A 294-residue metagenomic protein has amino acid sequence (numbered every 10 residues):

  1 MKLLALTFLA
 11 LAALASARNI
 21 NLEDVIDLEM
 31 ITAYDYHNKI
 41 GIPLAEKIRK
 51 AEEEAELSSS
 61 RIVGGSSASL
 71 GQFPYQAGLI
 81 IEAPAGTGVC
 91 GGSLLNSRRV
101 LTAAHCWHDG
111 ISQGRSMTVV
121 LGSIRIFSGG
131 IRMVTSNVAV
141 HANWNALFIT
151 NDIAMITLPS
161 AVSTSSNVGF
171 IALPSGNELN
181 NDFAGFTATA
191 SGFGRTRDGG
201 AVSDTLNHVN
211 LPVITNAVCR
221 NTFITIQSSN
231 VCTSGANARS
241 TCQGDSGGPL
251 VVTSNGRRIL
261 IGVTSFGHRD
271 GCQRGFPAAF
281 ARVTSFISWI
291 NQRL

Functional and structural regions predicted by a protein language model:
K2-L294: Extracellular "complement/coagulation-type" protease architecture
